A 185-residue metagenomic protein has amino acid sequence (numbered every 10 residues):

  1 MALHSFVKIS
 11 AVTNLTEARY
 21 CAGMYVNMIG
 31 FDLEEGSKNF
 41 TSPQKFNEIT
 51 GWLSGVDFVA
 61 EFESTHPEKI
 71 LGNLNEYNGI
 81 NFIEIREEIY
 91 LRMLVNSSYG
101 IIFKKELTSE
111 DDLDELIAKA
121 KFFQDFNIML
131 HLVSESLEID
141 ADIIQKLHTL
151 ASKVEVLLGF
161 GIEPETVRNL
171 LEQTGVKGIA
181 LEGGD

Functional and structural regions predicted by a protein language model:
M1-R92, E110-D185: Conserved N-terminal beta1-alpha1 strand-loop-helix module at the mouth
S54-G55, S97-Y99: Leucine-rich repeat
I102: Short, internal strand/loop/helix patches that form the active-site neighborhood or redox-interaction surface
